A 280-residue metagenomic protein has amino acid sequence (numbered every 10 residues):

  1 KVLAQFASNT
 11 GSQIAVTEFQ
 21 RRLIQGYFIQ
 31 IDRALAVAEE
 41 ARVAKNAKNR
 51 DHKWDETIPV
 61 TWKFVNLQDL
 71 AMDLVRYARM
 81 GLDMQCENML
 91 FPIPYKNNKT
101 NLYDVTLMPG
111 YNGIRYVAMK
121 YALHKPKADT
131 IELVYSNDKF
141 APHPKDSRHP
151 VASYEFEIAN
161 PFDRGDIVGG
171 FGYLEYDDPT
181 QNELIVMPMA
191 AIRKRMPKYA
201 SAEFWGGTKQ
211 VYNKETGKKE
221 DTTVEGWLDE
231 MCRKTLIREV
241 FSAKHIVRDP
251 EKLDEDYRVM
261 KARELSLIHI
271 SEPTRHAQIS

Functional and structural regions predicted by a protein language model:
V2-D249: Binding-interface segments
I93, D249, A262, S271-P273: Compositionally biased, intrinsically disordered low-complexity segments
I246-E264: Short conserved catalytic/interaction loops centered on acidic-Pro-aromatic/His motifs
I268-I279: Residue-level detector of conserved catalytic or cofactor/ligand-binding positions in enzyme active sites
